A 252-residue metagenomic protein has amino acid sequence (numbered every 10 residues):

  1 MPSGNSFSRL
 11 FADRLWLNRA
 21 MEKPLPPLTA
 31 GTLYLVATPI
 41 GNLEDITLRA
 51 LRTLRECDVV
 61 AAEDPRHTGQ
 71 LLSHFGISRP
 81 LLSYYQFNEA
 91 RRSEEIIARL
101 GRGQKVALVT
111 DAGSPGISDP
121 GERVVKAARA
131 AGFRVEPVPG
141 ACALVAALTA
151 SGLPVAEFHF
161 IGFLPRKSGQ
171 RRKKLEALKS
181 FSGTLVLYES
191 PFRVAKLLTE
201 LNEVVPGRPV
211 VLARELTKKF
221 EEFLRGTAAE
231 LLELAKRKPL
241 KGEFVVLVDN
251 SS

Functional and structural regions predicted by a protein language model:
L10, R14-L17: Short, positively charged and aromatic/hydrophobic N-terminal segments
L17, A30, K105, T184-S252: A contiguous loop/helix-start segment that scaffolds small-molecule binding in enzyme catalytic cores
A20-Q86: Glycine-rich, flexible N-terminal cofactor/catalytic loop recognition
L54-V60, G132-E136, G183-L185: Short active-site oxyanion
A62-E63, D119, Y188: Short beta-strand scaffold positions
Y84-E89, L164-P165: Conserved helicase motor
Y85, S93-C142: Glycine/small-residue-rich loop that forms an oxyanion/phosphate-binding "nest" at active or ligand-binding sites
R123-F181: Class I SAM-dependent methyltransferase SAM-binding "motif I" and its flanking Rossmann-like core
